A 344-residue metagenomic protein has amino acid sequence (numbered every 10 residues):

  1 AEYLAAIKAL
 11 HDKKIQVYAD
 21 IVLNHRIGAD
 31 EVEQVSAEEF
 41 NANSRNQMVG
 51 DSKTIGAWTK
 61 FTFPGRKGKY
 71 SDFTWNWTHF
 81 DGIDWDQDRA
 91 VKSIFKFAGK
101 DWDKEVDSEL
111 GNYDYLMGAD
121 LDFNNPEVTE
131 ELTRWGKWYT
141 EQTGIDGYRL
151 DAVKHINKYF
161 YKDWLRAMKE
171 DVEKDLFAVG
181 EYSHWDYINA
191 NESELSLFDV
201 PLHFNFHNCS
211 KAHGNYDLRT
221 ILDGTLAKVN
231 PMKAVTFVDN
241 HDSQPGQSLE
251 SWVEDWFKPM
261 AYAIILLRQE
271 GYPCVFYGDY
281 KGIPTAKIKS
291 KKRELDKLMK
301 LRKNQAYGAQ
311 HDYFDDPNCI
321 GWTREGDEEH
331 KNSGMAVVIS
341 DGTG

Functional and structural regions predicted by a protein language model:
A1-A6, E38-D81, R89-D122: Aromatic- and acidic-residue-enriched carbohydrate-binding clefts of CAZyme catalytic domains
A6-H11, I15, A19, N24-H25 (+3 more regions): Active-site-proximal helices and loops of the catalytic beta/alpha 8
L10, Y18-A19, A98, K104-N112 (+5 more regions): Lipid deacylating catalytic domains
D30: Active-site-proximal N-terminal segment of extracellular/periplasmic enzymes that hydrolyze or transfer
G111-N112, E130, L226-V229: Short hydrophobic/aromatic segments of transmembrane alpha-helices and their interfaces
F123-W135: Alpha-helical scaffold elements lining the catalytic groove of polysaccharide deacetylases
